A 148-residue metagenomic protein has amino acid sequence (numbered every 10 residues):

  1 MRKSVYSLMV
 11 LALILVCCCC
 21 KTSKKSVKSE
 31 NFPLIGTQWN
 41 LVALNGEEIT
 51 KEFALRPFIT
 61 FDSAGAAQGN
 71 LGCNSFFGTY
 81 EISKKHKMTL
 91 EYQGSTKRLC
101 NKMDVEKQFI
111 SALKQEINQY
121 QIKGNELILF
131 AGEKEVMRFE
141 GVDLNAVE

Functional and structural regions predicted by a protein language model:
M1-M9: Bacterial N-terminal signal peptides that target proteins for export
Y6, C18-E148: Lipid interaction determinants
M9-C17: Bacterial N-terminal signal peptides
